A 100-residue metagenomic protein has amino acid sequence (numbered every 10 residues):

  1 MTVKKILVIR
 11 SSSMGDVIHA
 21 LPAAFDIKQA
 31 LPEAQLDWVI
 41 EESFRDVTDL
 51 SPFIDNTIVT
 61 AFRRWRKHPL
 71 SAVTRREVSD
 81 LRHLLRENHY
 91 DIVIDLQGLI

Functional and structural regions predicted by a protein language model:
M1-I100: Catalytic machinery of carbohydrate-active enzymes, primarily nucleotide-sugar-dependent glycosyltransferases
